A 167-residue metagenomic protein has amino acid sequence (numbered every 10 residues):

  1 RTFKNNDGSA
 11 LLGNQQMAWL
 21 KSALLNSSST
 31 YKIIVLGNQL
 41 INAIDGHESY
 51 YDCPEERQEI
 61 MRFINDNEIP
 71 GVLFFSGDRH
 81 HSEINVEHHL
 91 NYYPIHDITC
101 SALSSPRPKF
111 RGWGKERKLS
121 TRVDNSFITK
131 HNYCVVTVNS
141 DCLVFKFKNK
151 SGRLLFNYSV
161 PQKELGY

Functional and structural regions predicted by a protein language model:
R1-Y167: Metal-dependent phosphoester/phosphodiester hydrolase catalytic core
